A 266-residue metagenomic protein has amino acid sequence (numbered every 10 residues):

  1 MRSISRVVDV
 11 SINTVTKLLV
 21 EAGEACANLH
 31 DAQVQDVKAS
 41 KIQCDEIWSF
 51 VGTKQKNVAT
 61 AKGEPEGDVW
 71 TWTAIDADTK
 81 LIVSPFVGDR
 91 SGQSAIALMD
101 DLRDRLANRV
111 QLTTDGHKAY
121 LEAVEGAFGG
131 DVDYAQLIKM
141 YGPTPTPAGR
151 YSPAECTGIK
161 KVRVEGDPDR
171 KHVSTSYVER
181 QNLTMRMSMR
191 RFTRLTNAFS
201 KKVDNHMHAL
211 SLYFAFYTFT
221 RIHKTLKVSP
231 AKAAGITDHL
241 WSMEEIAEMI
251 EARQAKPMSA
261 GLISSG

Functional and structural regions predicted by a protein language model:
M1-G266: Residue-level recognition of single "structural anchor" positions that define or cap local secondary structure
